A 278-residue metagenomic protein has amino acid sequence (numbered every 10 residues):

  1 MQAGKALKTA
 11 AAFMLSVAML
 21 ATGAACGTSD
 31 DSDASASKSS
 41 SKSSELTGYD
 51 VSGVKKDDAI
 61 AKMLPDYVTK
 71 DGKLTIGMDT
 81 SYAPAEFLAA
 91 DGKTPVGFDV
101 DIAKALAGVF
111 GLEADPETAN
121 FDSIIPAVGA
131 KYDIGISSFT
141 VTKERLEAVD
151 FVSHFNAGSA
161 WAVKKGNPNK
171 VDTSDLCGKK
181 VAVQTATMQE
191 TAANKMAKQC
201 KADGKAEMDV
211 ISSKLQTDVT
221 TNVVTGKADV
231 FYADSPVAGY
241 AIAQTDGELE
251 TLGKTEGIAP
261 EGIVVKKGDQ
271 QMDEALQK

Functional and structural regions predicted by a protein language model:
M1-A24: Sec-dependent bacterial lipoprotein signal peptides
T22-K38: Bacterial lipoprotein signal-peptidase II cleavage site
G27, S41-D58, G108, N167 (+3 more regions): Extended ligand-binding regions for polar small-molecule ligands
K42-G135: Extracytoplasmic small-molecule ligand-binding "clamshell" domains of the periplasmic binding protein/Venus flytrap
T80, F155-V163, A243-Q277: Periplasmic-binding protein-like
P95-G108, F139-V141, A157-L215, V230 (+2 more regions): Bilobed "Venus flytrap"/periplasmic-binding protein-like clamshell domains and structurally analogous long
E113-S174: Acidic, polar ligand-binding/catalytic clefts
F139-L146, N194-K195, V224-G257: A ligand-binding cleft/hinge motif common to bilobed small-molecule-binding domains
